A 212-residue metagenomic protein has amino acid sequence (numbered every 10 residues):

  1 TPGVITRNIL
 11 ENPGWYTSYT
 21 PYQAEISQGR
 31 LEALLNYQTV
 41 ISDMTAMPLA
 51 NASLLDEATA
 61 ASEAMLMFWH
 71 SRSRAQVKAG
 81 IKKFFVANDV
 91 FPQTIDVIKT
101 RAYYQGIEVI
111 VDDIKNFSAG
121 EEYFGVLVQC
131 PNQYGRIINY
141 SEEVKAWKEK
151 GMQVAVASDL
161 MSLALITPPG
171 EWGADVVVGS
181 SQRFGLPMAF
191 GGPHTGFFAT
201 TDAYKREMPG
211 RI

Functional and structural regions predicted by a protein language model:
T1-N36, S42: N-terminal entrance/gating region of PLP-dependent enzymes' catalytic architecture
N12-A24, S42-M47, K78-I81, E121-L127: Gly-rich Lys/Arg/Thr-decorated short loops/hinges at beta-loop-alpha junctions or inter-strand turns that position
Y16-A24, L49-A52, L165, R206-I212: Short, mixed-charge, low-aromatic patches
Y22-I26, R30, D43-E63: Short loop-beta-helix segment that forms the pyridoxal 5′-phosphate
L31-A46, A102-Y103, F198: Hydrophobic/aromatic-rich, well-ordered segments within soluble, folded domains that form packed cores
Y37-V40, A50, A64, V97: Short, hydrophobic/aromatic alpha-helical segments in well-folded domains
T59-I212: Conserved PLP-enzyme active-site core in the AAT-like
